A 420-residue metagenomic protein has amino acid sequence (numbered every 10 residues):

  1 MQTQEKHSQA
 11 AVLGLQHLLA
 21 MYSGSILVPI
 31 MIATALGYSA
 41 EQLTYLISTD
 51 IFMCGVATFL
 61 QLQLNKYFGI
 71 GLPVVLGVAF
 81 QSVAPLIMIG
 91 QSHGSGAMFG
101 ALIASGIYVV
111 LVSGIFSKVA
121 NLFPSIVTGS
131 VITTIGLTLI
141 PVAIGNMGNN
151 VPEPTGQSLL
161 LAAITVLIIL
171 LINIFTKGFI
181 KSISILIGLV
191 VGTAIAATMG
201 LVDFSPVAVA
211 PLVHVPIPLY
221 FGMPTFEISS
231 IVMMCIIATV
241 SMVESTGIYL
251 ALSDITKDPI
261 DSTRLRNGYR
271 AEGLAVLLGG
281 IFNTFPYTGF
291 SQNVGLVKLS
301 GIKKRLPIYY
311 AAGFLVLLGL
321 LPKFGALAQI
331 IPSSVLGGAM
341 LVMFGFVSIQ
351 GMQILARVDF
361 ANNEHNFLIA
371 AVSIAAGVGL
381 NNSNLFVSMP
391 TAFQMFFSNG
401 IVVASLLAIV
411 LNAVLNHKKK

Functional and structural regions predicted by a protein language model:
M1-Q9: Short, Lys/Arg-rich, polar N-terminal cytosolic tail immediately upstream of the first transmembrane signal-anchor
H7, A33-G71, M233-R305: Membrane-embedded helical hairpins/re-entrant loop segments and their flanking transmembrane helices within multi-pass
S8-A20, S25, G156-V166, I183-S184 (+3 more regions): Hydrophobic, membrane-embedded alpha-helices of multi-pass small-molecule transporters
G14-M31, V75-S82, A375: The first (N-terminal) embedded transmembrane alpha-helix
Y45, Y67-F80, N121-S130, K181-L186 (+3 more regions): Short, non-helical or kinked segments that cap or interrupt transmembrane helices
I70-G100: Membrane-interface helix-loop-helix modules in multi-pass membrane proteins
I89-S205, A312, L317-K420: Membrane-embedded alpha-helical modules
F204-P216, I248: Peri-membrane helix termini and adjoining interfacial loops of integral membrane proteins
